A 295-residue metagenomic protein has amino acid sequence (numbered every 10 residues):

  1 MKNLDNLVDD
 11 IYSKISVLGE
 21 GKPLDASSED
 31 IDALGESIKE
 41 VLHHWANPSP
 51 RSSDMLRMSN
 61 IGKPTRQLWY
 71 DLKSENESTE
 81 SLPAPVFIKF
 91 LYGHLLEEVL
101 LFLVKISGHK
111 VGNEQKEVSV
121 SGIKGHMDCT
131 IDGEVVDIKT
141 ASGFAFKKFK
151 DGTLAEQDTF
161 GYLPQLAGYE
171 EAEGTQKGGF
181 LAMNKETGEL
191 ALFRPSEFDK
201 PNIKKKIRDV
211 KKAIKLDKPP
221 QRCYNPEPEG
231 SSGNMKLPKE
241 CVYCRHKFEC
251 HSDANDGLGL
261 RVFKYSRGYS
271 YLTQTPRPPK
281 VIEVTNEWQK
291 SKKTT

Functional and structural regions predicted by a protein language model:
M1-V135, S142-T153: Metal-dependent nuclease catalytic cores that hydrolyze phosphodiester bonds in DNA/RNA, characterized by
A26, G168, A172-T295: Metal-dependent nuclease catalytic regions and adjoining charged, substrate-binding loops involved in nucleic-acid end
K63, E98, P164-A167, P238-K239: Non-catalytic, well-ordered alpha-helical scaffold segments
D71-L72, K139, M183, K247: Structured loops at beta-to-helix junctions and adjacent beta-edge loops in soluble globular domains
H109-Q221: Mg2+/Mn2+-dependent nuclease catalytic core
